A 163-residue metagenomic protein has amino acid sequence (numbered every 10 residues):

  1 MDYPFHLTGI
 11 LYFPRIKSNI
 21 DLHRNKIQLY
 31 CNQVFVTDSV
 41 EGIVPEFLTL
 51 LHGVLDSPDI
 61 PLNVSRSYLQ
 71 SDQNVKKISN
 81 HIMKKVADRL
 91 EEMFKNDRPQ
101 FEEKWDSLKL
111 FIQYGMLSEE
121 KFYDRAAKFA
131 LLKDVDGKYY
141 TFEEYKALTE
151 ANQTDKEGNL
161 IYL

Functional and structural regions predicted by a protein language model:
M1-Y162: Conserved GHKL (Bergerat-fold) ATPase module
